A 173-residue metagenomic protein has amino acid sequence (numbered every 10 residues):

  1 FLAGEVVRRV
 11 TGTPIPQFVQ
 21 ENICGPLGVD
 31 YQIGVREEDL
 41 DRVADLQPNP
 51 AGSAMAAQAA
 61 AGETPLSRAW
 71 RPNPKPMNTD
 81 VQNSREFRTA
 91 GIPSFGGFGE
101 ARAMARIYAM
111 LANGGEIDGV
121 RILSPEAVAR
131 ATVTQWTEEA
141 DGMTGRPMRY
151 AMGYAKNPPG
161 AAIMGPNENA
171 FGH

Functional and structural regions predicted by a protein language model:
F1-G165: Short, surface-exposed loop or secondary-structure junction motifs that flank catalytic or metal-binding residues
N167-H173: Short, intrinsically disordered, charge-balanced linker/junction segments flanking boundaries in proteins
